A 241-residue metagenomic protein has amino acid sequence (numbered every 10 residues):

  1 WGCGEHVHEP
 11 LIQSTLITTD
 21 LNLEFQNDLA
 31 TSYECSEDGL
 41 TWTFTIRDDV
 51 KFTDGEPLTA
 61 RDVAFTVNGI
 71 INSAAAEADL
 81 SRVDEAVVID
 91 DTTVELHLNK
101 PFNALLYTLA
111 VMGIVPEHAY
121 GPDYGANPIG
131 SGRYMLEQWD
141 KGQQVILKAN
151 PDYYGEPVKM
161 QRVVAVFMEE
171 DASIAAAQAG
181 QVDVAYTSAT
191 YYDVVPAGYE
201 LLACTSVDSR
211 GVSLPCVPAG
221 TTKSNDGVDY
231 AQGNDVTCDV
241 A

Functional and structural regions predicted by a protein language model:
W1-E37, I129: N-terminal lobe/hinge region of extracytoplasmic solute-binding protein
T19, K51-F52, A74, D171-A176 (+3 more regions): Pocket-flanking alpha-helical
D20-E24, P101, Y107-V158, R162 (+1 more regions): Gly/Pro-rich hinge or "lid" segments in bacterial periplasmic/extracellular proteins
T31-A74, I89, E95, A176 (+1 more regions): Aromatic- and charge-enriched surface segment that lines or borders ligand/interaction sites
E34, D38-T41, T45, A78-A119 (+1 more regions): Surface-exposed binding/hinge segments that line and control ligand-binding clefts or catalytic entry sites
T59-T66, D91-H97, G132-R133, M160-R162 (+1 more regions): Alpha-helical secondary-structure segments
E77-S81, D193-D208, C216: Ligand-binding "clamshell"
P122, P151-V195, S206-V207: Ligand-site clamp/hinge motif
